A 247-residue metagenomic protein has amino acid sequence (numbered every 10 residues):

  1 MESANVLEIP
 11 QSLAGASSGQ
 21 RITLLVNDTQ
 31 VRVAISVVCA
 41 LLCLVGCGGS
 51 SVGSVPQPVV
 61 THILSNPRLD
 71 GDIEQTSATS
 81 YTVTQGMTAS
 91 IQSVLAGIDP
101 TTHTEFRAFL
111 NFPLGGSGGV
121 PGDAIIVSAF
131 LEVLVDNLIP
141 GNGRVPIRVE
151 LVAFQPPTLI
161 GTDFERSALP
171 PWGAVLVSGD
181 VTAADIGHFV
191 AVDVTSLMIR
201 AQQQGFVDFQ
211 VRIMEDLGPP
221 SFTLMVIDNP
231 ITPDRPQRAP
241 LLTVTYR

Functional and structural regions predicted by a protein language model:
N5-I35: Bacterial N-terminal signal peptides that target proteins for export
C43-G46: C-terminal motif of bacterial Sec signal peptides marking the signal peptidase cleavage site
G48-Q92: N-terminal leader/pro-regions and domain N-caps
S50-L64, T76, I199-R247: Proprotein-processing/basic-patch segments
A78-N137: A short beta-strand-loop element at or near the start of a globular domain
F109-P113, V120, I125-L134, A191-L197 (+2 more regions): Residues within well-ordered beta-strands of beta-sheet-rich folds
P121, I139-R144, P219-I227: Extracytoplasmic/secreted cell-surface and envelope-processing proteins
L138-V207: Beta-strand-rich interaction/scaffold domains
